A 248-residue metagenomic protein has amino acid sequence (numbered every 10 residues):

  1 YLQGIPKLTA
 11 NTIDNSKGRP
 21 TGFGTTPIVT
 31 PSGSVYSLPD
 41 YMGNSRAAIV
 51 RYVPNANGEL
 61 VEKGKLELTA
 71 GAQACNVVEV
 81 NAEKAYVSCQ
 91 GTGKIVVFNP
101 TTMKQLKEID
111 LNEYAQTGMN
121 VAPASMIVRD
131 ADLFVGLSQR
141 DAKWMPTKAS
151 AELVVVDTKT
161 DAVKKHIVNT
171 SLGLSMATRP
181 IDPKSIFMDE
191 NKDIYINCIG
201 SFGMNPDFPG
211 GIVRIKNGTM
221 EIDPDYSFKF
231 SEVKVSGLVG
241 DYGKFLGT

Functional and structural regions predicted by a protein language model:
L2-V97: Post-signal peptide N-terminal segment of secreted/secretory-pathway proteins
I13-R19, V61-A70, E108-V121, V163-I181 (+1 more regions): Surface-exposed loop and turn segments in beta-propeller and other repeat-based domains that flank or scaffold
G22-G24, A72-A74, G91, N120-A122 (+4 more regions): Beta-rich catalytic cores
T25-P31, N76-V80, A122-R129, D182-N191 (+1 more regions): Structural signature of eukaryotic scaffold interfaces centered on beta-propeller domains
S34-Y36, K84-A85, D132-V135, K192-I196 (+1 more regions): Entry beta-strands of beta-propeller and related beta-repeat scaffolds
Y41, V135-S150, I196-P209, T248: Short, conserved, GDST-rich strand-edge loop motifs in beta-rich repeat architectures
I49-R51, N99, K148-D161, F208-T219: Beta-propeller blade signature
I196-T248: Long, well-ordered mid-to-C-terminal structural blocks that present hydrophobic/aromatic surfaces
